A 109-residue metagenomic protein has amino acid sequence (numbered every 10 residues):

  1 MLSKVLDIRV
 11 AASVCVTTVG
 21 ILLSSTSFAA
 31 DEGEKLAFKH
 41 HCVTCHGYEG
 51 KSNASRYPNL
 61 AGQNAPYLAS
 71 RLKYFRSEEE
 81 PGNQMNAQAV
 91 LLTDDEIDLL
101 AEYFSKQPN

Functional and structural regions predicted by a protein language model:
M1-R9: N-terminal secretory signal peptides that target proteins for export/translocation
A11-L22: Bacterial N-terminal signal peptides
G20-F38, Y48-R56, Y74, P108: Electrostatic cytochrome c docking/interface patches
A30-V43, A61-S70: Sequence context surrounding c-type heme c attachment/ligation sites in exported
H40-Y48, L100: The canonical Cys-X-X-Cys-His
N53-A61, R76-N109: Axial heme c-ligation environment in periplasmic c-type cytochrome domains
